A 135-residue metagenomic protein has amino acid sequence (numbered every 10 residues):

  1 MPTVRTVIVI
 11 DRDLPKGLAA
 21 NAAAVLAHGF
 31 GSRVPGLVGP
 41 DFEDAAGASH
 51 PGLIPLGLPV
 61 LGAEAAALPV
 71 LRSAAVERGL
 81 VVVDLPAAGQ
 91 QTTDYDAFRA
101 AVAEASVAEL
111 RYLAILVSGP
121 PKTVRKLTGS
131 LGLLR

Functional and structural regions predicted by a protein language model:
M1-R135: Positively charged, small/polar-rich N-terminal and surface patches that mediate targeting and assembly and bind
